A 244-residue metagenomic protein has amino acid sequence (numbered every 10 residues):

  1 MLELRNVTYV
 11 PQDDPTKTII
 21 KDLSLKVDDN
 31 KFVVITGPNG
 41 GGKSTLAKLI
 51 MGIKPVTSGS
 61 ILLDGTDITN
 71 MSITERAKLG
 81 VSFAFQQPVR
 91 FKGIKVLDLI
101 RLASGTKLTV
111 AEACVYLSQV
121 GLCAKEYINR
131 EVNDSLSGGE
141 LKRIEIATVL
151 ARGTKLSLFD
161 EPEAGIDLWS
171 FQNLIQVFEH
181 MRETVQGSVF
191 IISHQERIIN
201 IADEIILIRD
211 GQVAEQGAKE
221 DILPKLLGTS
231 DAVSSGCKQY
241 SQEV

Functional and structural regions predicted by a protein language model:
L2, T18-D22: Conserved structural motif at the start of ABC-family nucleotide-binding domains
T36-P38: The feature captures the beta-strand-to-loop junction immediately N-terminal to the Walker
M51: Helix-to-loop junction immediately C-terminal to a conserved catalytic motif
G59-T66, E112: Conserved ABC transporter NBD signature motif
D67-S82, L226: ABC ATPase NBD coupling module
Q87, G93-E112: Q-loop/switch helix immediately C-terminal to the Walker
L158-P162: Walker B catalytic motif
